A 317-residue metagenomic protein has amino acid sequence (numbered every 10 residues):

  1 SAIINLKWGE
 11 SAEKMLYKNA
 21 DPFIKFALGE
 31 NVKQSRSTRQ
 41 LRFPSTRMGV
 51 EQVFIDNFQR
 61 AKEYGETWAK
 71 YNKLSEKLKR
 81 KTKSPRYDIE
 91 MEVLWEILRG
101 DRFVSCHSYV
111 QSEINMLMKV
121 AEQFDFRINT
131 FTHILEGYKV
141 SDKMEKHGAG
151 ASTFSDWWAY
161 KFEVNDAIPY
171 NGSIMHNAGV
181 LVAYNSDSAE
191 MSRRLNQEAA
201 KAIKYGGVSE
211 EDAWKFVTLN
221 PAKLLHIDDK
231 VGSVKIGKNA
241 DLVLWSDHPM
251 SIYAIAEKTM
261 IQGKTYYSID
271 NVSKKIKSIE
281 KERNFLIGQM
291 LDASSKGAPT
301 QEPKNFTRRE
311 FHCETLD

Functional and structural regions predicted by a protein language model:
S1-I128, I255, I261, I269-K275 (+1 more regions): Polyanionic/metal-chelating signatures
V93, K139-V140, N171, G232: Short acidic active-site motifs
F103, E145, A149, T153-W245 (+1 more regions): His/Asp/Glu-enriched, well-ordered alpha-helical/loop segment that forms or immediately abuts the divalent-metal
S105-Y109, R127-E136, D156-K161: Catalytic beta/alpha-barrel core
Q111-N115, I134-S141, M191-S192: Active-site environment of divalent metal-dependent phosphoester hydrolases
M118-D125, L135-Y138, K146: Acidic, glycine-rich loop-and-beta core segments that form the ion-binding/anion-interacting portion of active sites
L219-N220, N239-D241, T259-S268: Mid-to-C-terminal alpha-helical segments outside catalytic/metal-binding sites
P249: Small/polar (Gly/Ser/Thr/Ala-rich) solvent-exposed segments that form structured loops/beta-strands/short helices used
